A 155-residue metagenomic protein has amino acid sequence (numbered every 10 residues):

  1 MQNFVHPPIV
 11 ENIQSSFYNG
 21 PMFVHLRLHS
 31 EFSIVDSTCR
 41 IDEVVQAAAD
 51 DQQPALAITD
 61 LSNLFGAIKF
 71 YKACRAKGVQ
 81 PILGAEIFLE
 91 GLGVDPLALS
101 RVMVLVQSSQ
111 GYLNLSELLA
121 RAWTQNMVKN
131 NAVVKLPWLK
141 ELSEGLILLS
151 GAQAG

Functional and structural regions predicted by a protein language model:
Q2-G155: Phosphodiester-processing cores and adjacent nucleic acid-binding clamps
